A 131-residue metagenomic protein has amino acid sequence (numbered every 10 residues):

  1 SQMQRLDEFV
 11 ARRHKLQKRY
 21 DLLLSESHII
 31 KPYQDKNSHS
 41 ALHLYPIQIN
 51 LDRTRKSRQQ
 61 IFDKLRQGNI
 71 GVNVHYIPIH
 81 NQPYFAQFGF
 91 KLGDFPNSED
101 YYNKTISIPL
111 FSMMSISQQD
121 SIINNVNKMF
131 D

Functional and structural regions predicted by a protein language model:
S1-D131: PLP-dependent aminotransferase class I/II
